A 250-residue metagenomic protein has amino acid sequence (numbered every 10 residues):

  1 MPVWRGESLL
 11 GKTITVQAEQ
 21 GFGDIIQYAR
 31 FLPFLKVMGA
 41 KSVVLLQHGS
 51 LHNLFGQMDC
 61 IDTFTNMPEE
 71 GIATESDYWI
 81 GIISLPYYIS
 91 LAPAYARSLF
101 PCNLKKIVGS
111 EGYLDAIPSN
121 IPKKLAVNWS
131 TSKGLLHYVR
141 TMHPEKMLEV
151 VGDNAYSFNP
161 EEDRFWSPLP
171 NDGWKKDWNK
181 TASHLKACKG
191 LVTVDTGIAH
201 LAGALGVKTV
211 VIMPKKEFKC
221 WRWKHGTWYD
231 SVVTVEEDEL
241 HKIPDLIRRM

Functional and structural regions predicted by a protein language model:
M1-K12, V108-I117: Non-catalytic membrane-proximal stalk/linker segments that position and tether the catalytic domains
M1-L9, L148-V210: Donor-binding and catalytic core of enzymes assembling or modifying cell-surface/extracellular glycoconjugates
L9-L54: N-terminal pre-catalytic "stem/leader" segment of glycosyltransferase-like enzymes
G23-F31, V37-M38, L114-N120, L125-V127 (+1 more regions): Conserved catalytic-core segment of nucleotide-activated headgroup transferases in glycan assembly
Q47-H52, M67-E70, F158-F165, T196 (+1 more regions): Short, polar loop motifs at secondary-structure junctions
G49-L54, I61, T65-K124, S130-T131: A nucleotide-sugar donor-handling region in carbohydrate enzymes
T63-P68, G173, V232-E239: Short acidic-hydrophobic, aromatic-tinged amphipathic segments that line or gate anion-handling sites
I83, L91, G203-M250: Nucleotide-sugar donor-binding patch of glycosyltransferase catalytic domains
